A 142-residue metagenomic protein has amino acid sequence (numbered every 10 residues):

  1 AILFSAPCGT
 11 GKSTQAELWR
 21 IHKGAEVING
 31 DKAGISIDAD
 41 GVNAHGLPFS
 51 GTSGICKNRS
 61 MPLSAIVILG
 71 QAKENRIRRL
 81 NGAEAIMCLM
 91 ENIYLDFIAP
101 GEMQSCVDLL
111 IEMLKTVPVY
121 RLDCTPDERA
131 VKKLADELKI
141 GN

Functional and structural regions predicted by a protein language model:
I2-A6, R20-N142: Glycine-rich, often acidic-flanked micro-motifs that create phosphate/phosphodiester-binding or positioning elements
K12: Conserved lysine of the Walker
Q15-A16: Post-Walker A alpha-helix
